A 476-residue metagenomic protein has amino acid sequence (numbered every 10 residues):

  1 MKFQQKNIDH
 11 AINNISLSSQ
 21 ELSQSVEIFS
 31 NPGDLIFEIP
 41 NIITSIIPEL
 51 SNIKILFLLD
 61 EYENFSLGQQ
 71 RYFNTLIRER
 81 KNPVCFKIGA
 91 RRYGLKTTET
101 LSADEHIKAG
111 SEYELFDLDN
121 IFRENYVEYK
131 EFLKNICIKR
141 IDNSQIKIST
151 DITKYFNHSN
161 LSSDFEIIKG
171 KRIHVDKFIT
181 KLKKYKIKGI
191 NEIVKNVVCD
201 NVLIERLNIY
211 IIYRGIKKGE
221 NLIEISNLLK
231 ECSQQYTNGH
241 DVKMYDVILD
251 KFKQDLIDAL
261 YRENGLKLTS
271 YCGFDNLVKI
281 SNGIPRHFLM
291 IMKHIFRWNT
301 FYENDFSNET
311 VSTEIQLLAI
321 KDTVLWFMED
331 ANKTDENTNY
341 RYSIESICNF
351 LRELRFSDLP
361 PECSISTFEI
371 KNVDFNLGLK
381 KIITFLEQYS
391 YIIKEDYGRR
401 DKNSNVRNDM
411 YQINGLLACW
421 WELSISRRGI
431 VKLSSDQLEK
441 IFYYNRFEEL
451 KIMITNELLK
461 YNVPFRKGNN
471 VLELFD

Functional and structural regions predicted by a protein language model:
M1-G33, F37-I43, E49, G68 (+2 more regions): N-terminal leader/presequence-like segments
M1-T44, D104-I216: P-loop NTPase nucleotide-binding core
E21-G89, L101-A103: Conserved Walker B catalytic segment
Q24-S25, I55-L59, D119, S270-K279: Glycine- and acidic
I47-S51, E79-P83, N143-K147, G283-I284 (+1 more regions): Secondary-structure boundary elements
G89-G94, P285: A short beta-strand-to-loop transition that corresponds to the Sensor-1 phosphate-sensing loop of AAA+ P-loop ATPases
G94-T100, N125: Switch/connector loops and helix/strand junctions flanking conserved nucleotide-binding motifs in nucleotide-processing
L182-D476: C-terminal leucine-rich, beta-strand-based interaction scaffolds used for sensing/assembly
